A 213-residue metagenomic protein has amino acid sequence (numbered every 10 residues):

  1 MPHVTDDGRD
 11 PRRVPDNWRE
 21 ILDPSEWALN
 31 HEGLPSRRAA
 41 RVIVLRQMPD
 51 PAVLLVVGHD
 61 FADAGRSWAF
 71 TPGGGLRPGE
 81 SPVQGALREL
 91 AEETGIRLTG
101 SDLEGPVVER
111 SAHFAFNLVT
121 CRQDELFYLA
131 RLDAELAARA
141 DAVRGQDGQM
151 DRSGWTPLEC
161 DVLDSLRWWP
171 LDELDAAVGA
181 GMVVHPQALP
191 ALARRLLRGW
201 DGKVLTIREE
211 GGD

Functional and structural regions predicted by a protein language model:
P2, A137-D213: Nudix hydrolase/Nudix homology domain
P2-D50: Acidic, metal-coordinating catalytic segment for phosphate/diphosphate chemistry, firing primarily on the Nudix
R37, R66, T71, C121-E125: Short connector loops at helix/strand junctions that flank enzyme active sites, especially segments positioning acidic
L45-V53, F61-A64, R77-P78, E109-A112 (+1 more regions): Short, charged/polar surface micro-motifs in flexible loops or helix N-caps
D50-E93, R97: Conserved Nudix-box catalytic region and its N-terminal flanking loop in Nudix hydrolases and closely related
L55, F127-L129, L166-W168: Conserved hydrophobic/aromatic beta-strand scaffold that supports enzyme active sites
G74, R88, S101, W169-D172: Structural detector for helix-capping/boundary residues
I96-G154: Active-site segment of metal-dependent pyrophosphate-handling enzymes, primarily the Nudix hydrolase catalytic core
